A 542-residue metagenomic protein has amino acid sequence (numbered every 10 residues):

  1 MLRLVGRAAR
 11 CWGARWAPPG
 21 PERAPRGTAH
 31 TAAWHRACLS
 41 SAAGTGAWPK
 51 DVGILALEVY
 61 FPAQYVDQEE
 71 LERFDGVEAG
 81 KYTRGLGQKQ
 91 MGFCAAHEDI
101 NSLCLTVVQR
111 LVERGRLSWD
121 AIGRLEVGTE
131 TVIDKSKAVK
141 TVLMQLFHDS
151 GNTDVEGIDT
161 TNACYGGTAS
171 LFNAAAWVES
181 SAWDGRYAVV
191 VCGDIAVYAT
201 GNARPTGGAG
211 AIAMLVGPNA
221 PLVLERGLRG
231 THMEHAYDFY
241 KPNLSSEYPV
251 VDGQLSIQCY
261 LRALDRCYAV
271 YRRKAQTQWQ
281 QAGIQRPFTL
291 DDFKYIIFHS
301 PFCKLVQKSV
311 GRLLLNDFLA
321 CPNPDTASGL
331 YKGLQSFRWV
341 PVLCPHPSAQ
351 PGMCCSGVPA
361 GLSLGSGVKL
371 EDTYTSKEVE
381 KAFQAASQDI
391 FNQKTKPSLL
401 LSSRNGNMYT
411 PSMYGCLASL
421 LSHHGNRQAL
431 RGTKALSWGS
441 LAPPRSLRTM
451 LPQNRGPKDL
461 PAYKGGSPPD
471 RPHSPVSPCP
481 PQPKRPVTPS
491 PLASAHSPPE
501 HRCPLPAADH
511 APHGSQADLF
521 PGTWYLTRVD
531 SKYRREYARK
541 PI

Functional and structural regions predicted by a protein language model:
M1-A43: N-terminal mitochondrial targeting presequence
W16-P18, A29-A32, A43, A79-S102 (+2 more regions): Conserved catalytic cysteine-centered active-site region of acyl-thioester-dependent Claisen-condensing enzymes
H30-H97, A203-A282, P322-S366, R445-I542: Condensing-enzyme catalytic core mediating Claisen C-C bond formation in acyl metabolism
I54, H97-T168, A282, R286-R312 (+1 more regions): Conserved beta-ketoacyl condensing-enzyme motif
Y60, G128-D134, T161-G166, V191-V197 (+2 more regions): Acidic, glycine-rich active-site loops and adjacent beta-strand->loop/helix elements that engage anionic groups
E78, I100-R116, V139, C259-G283 (+1 more regions): Short, well-ordered amphipathic alpha-helical segments that serve as non-catalytic structural scaffolds within diverse
E179-M214, N219: Flexible, glycine-rich active-site loops centered on histidine and acidic residues that chelate a metal or position
A418-A462: Catalytic phosphate/nucleotide-handling subdomain of diverse soluble enzymes
